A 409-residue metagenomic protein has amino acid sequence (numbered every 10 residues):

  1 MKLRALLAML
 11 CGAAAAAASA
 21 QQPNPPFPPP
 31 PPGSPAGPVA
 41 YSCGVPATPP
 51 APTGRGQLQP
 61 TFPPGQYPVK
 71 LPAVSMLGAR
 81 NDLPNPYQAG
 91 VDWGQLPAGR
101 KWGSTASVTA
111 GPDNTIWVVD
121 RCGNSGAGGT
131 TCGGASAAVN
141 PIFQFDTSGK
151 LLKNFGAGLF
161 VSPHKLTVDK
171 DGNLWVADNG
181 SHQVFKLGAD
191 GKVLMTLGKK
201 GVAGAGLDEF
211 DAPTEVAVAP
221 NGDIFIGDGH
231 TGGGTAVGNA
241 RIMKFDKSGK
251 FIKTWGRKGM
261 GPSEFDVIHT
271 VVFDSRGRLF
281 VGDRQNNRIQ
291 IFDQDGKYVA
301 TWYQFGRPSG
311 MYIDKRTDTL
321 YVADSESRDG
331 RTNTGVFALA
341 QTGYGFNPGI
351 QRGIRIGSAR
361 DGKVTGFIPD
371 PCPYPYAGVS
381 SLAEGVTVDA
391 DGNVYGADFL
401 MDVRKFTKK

Functional and structural regions predicted by a protein language model:
M1-L7: Bacterial N-terminal signal peptides that target proteins for export
L7-A15: Bacterial N-terminal signal peptides
A16-A20: Sec/Tat signal peptide C-region and signal peptidase I cleavage site
Q21-K409: Eukaryotic scaffold repeat domains enriched in small/polar residues
